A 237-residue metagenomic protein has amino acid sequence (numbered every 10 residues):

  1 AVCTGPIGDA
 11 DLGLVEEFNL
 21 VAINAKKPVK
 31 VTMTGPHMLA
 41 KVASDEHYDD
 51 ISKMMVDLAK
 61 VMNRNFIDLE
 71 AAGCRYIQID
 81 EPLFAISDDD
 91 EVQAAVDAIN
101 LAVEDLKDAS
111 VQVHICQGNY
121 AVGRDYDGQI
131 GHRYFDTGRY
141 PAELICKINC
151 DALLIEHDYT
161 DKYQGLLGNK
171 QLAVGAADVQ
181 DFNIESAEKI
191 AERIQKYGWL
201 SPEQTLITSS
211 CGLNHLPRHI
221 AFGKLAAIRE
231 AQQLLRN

Functional and structural regions predicted by a protein language model:
A1-N237: Domain-level signal for soluble alpha/beta catalytic cores
